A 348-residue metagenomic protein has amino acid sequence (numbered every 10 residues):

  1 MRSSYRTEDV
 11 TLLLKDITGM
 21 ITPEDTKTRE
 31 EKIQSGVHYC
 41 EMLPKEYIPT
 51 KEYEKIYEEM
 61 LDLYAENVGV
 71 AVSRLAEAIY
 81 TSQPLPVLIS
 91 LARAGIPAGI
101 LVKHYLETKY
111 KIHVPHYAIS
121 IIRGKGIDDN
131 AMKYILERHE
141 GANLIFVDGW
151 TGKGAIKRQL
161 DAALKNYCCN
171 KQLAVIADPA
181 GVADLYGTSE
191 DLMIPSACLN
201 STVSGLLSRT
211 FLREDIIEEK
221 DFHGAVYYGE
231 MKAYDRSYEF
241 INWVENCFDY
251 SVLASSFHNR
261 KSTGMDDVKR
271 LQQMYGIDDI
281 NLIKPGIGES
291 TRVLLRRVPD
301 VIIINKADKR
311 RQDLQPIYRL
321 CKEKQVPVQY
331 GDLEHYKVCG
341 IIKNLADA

Functional and structural regions predicted by a protein language model:
M1-P86, E107, K111-A348: Long, low-complexity, Lys/Arg-enriched
P84-V102, L106: Membrane helical hairpin/interfacial module
